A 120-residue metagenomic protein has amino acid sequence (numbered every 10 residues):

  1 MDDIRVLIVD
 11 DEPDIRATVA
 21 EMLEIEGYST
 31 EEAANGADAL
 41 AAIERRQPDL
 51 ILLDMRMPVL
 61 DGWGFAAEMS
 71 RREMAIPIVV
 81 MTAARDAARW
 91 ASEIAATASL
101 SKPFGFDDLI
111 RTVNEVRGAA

Functional and structural regions predicted by a protein language model:
M1-L7, P13, D107-A120: Non-catalytic signal-transmission and effector/linker regions of two-component phosphorelay proteins
P13-E31: Two-component/phosphorelay signaling modules centered on CheY-like receiver
A34-D38, L60-G64: Acidic catalytic/metal-coordinating carboxylates
A41, W63-M74: Short amphipathic alpha-helix used as the core "switch/output" element in two-component signaling
D54: Active-site residues of response regulator receiver
M57: Receiver (REC) domain active-site loop signature in two-component systems and cognate sites in sensor histidine kinases
G64, R85-S101, D107, R111: Alpha4 helix (beta4-alpha4-beta5 surface) of REC/receiver domains from two-component response regulators
V79-T82: Hydrophobic/aromatic residues positioned on beta-strands within the core alpha/beta folds
